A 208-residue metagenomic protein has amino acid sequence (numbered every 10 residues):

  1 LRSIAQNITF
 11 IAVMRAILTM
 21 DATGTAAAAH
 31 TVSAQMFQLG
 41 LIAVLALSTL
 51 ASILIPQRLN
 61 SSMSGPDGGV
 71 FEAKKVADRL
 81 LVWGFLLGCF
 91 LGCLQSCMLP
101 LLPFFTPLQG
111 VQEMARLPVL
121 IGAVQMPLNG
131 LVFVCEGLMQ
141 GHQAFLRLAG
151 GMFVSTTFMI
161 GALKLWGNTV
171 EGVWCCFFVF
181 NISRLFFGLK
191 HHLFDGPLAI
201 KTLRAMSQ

Functional and structural regions predicted by a protein language model:
L1-A12, L39-A43, L47, V119 (+2 more regions): Hydrophobic faces of transmembrane alpha-helices in multi-pass small-molecule transporters and flippases across diverse
L1-S3, V13, L18-T19, T23-H30: Acidic, glycine-rich loop-and-beta core segments that form the ion-binding/anion-interacting portion of active sites
A5-I17, A51, M98-L102: Hydrophobic/aromatic end-of-helix segments at the C-terminal termini of transmembrane alpha-helices
I11, R15-A16, L39, P100 (+3 more regions): Alpha-helical transmembrane segments of multipass membrane proteins
L18, A27-M98, V132-Q143, R147: Small-residue-rich hydrophobic transmembrane alpha-helices
G24-A27, F145, V170-V173: Membrane-helix interface/capping residues of multi-pass secondary transporters
L45-S48, I121-G141, R147-M159, G172-H192: Short runs within selected transmembrane alpha-helices of multi-pass transporters and secretion channels
I55-Q125, A162-Q208: Short alpha-helical transmembrane segments in multi-pass integral membrane proteins
